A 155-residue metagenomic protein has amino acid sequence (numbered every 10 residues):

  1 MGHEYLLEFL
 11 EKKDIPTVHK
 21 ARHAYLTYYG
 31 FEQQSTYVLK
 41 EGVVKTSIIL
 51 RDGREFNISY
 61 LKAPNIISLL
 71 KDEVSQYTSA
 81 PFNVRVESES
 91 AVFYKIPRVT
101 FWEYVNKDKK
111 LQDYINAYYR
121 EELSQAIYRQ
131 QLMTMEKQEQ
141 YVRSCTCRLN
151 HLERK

Functional and structural regions predicted by a protein language model:
M1-Y25, I66, K71-S75: Cyclic nucleotide-binding regulatory module and flanking cytosolic helices
K12-K13, F31-Q33: Short, small/polar residue-rich loop motifs at catalytic or cofactor-binding pockets
A21, K40-E41, K62, S88: A cytosolic small-molecule/anion-sensing beta-strand core signal
A24-E32: Short phosphate-coordinating micro-motif centered on Lys-Gly-acidic
L26, I58-S59: Local beta-strand/beta-hairpin segments that build beta-sheet-rich folds
Q34-S47, D52, A63-P64: Glycine- and acidic-residue-biased ligand/ion/polar-headgroup-sensing regions
S59-N116: Cyclic-nucleotide recognition modules
K109-K155: Polybasic "coupling" helices that flank or enter modular domains
